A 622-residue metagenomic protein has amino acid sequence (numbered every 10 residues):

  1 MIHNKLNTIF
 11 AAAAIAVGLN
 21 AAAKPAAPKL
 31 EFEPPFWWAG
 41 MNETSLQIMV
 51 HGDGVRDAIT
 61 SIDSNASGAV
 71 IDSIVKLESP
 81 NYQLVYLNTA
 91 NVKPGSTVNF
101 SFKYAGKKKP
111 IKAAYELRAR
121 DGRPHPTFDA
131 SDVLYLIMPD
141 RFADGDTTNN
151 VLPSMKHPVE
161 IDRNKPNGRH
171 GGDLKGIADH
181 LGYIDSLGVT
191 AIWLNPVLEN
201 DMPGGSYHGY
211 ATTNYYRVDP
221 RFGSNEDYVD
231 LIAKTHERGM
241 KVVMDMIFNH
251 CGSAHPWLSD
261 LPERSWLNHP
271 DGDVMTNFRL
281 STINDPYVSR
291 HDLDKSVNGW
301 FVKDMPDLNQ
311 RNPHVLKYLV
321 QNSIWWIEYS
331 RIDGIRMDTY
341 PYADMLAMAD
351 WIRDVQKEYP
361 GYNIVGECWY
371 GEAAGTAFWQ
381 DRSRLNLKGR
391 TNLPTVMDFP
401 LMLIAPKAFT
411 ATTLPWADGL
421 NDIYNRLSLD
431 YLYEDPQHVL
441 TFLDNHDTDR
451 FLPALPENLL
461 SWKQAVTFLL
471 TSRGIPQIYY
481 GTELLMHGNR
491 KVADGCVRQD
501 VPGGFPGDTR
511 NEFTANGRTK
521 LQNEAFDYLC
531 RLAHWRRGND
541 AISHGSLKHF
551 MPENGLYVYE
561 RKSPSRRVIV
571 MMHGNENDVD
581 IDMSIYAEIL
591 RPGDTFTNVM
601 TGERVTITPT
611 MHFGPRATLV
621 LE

Functional and structural regions predicted by a protein language model:
M1-P34: Bacterial Sec-dependent N-terminal signal peptides
N7-T8, A23-K24, G106-V133, A178 (+2 more regions): Carbohydrate-interacting/catalytic domains
K24-D57, L117-A119: Beta-strand/beta-sandwich contexts
N42-G106: Immunoglobulin-like IPT/TIG beta-sandwich domains and homologous Ig-like subdomains
V133-Y135, I192-L194, V242-M244, I335 (+3 more regions): Hydrophobic faces of well-ordered beta-strands that scaffold small-molecule active sites in alpha/beta enzyme cores
F142-I324, E328-Y329, M348-Y359, N363 (+4 more regions): Substrate-binding/active-site clefts of carbohydrate-active enzymes
I232, H250, H255, I324 (+8 more regions): Active-site-proximal helices and loops of the catalytic beta/alpha 8
P436-E457: Active-site clefts of carbohydrate-active enzymes
